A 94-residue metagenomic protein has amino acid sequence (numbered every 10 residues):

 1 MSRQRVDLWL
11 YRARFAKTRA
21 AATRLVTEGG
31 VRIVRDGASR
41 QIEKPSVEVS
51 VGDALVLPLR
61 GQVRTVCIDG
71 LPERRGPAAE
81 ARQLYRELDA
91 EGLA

Functional and structural regions predicted by a protein language model:
M1-L8, R12, T23-R24, R32-A94: Strongly charged
E28: Compact soluble domain cores
